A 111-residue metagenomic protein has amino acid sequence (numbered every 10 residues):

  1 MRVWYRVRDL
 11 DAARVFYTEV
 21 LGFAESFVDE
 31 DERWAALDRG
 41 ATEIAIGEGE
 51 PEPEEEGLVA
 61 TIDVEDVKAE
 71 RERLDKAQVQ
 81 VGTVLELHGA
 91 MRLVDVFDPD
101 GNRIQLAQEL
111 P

Functional and structural regions predicted by a protein language model:
M1, E32-R33, L58, E70 (+1 more regions): Residue-level marker for the onset of beta-strands and adjacent loop->beta junctions in well-ordered domains
M1-A12, A41, L58-A60, L110-P111: N-terminal beta-strand motif that seeds the catalytic metal site of vicinal oxygen chelate
D9-L10, E65-V67: Helix N-cap motif at beta-to-alpha junctions
D11-A24: Amphipathic alpha-helical segments
F16, K68-R73: Short amphipathic alpha-helices within nucleic acid-binding modules
G22-V28, Q80-V84: Short secondary-structure junctions
A24-L58, R103-E109: Conserved short beta-strand elements that form part of the metal-binding/catalytic scaffold of enzyme active sites
R71, D75-P111: Vicinal oxygen chelate
